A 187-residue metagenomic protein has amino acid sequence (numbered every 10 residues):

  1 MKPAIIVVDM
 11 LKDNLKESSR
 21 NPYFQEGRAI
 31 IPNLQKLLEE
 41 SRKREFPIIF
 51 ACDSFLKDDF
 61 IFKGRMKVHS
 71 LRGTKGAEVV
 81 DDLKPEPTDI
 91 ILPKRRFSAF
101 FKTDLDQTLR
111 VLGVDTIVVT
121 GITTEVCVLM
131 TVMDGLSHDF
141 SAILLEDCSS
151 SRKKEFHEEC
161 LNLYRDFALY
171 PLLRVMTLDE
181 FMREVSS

Functional and structural regions predicted by a protein language model:
M1-A4, E39-R44, K67-S187: Active-site-adjacent betaalpha module
I5-D9: N-terminal nucleotide-binding beta1-loop-alpha1 segment
K12, L56, S150: Short, glycine/acidic-enriched loop or turn micro-motifs at the edges of active sites
D13-E17: Short acidic, Gly/Ser-rich segments with clustered Asp/Glu that frequently serve as metal-coordination loops in enzyme
S19-E26, R65-S70: Short glycine-enriched, charge-decorated loop/helix-capping segments at active-site entrances that position
I30-P47: A short, N-terminal amphipathic alpha-helix
P47-D53: Short beta-strand segments at enzyme active-site cores
D59-K63: Metal-dependent catalytic neighborhoods of phosphoester/phosphodiester hydrolases
